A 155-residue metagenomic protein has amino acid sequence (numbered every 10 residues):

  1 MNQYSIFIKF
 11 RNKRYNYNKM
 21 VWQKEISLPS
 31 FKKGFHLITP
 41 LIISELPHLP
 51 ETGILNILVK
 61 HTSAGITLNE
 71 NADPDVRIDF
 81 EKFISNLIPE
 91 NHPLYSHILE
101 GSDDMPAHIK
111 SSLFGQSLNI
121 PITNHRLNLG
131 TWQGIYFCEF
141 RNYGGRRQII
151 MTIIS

Functional and structural regions predicted by a protein language model:
Y4-S155: Active-site histidine-anchored catalytic micro-motif
